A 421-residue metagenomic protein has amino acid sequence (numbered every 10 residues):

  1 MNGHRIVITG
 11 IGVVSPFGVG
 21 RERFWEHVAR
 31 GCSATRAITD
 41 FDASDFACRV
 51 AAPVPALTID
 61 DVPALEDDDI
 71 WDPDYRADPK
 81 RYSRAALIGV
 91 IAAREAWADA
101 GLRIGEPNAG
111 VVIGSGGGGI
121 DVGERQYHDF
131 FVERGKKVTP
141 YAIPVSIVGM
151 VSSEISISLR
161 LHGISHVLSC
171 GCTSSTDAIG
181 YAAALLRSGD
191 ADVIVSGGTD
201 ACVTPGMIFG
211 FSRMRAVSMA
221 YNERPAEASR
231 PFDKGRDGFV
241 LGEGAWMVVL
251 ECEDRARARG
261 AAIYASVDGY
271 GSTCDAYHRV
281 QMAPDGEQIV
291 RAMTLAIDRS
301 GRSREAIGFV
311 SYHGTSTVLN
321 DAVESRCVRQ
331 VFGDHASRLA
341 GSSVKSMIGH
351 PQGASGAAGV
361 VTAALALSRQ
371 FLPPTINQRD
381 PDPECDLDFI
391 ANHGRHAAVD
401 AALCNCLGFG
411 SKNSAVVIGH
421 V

Functional and structural regions predicted by a protein language model:
M1-I8, G105-E106, S300-A306, A336-S337 (+1 more regions): Flexible, low-complexity linker/loop segments at domain and module junctions
R5-T9, C32-A37, A47, N222-S300 (+1 more regions): Condensing-enzyme catalytic core mediating Claisen C-C bond formation in acyl metabolism
I8, R23-W25, A29-C170, T199-G210 (+1 more regions): Conserved beta-ketoacyl condensing-enzyme motif
P16, E22, P73-R94, V138-I147 (+5 more regions): Active-site pocket-shaping loop/turn-to-helix segments
E22-E26, D121-K136, L185-S188, I208-Y221 (+3 more regions): A glycine- and small-aliphatic-rich helix-loop capping segment at beta-alpha/alpha-beta transitions that lines
T39, D190-D237, Y270-P284, Y312-D321 (+1 more regions): Acyl-CoA/ACP chain-elongation machinery
G89-G101, V148-V151, S156-L161, S165-D200 (+4 more regions): Active-site-proximal alpha-helical scaffold in enzymes
V132-T139, G180, A184, A201-R257 (+2 more regions): Glycine-/small-residue-rich "gating" segment that lines the acyl/pantetheine channel and substrate pocket
